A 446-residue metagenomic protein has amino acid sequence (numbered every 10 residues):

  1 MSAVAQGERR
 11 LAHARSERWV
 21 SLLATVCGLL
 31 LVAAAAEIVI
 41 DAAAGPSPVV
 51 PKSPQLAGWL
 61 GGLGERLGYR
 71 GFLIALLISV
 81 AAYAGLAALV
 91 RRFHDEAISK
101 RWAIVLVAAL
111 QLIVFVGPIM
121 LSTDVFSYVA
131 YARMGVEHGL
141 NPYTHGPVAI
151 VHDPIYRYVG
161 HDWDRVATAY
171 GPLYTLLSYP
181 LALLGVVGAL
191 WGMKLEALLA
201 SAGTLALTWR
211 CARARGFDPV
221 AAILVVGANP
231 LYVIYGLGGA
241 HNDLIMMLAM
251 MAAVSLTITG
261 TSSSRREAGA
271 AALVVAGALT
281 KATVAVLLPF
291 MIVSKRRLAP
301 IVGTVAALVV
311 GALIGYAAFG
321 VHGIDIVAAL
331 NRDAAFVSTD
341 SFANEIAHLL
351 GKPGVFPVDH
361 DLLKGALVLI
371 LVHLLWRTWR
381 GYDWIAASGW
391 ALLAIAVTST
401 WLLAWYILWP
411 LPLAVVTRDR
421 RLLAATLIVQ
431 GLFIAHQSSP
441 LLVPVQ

Functional and structural regions predicted by a protein language model:
M1-D340, H348-G351, H360-Q446: Multi-pass membrane glycosyltransferase architecture that uses lipid-linked
